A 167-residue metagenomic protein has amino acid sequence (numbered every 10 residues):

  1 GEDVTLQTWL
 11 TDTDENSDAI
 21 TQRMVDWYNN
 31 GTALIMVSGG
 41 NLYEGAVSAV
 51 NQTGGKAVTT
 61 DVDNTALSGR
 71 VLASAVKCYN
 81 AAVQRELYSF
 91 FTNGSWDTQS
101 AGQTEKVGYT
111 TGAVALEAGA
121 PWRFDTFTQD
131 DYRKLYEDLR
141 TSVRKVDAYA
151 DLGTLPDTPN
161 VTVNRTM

Functional and structural regions predicted by a protein language model:
G1-M167: A residue-level marker of the well-folded mature domains of exported/periplasmic proteins
